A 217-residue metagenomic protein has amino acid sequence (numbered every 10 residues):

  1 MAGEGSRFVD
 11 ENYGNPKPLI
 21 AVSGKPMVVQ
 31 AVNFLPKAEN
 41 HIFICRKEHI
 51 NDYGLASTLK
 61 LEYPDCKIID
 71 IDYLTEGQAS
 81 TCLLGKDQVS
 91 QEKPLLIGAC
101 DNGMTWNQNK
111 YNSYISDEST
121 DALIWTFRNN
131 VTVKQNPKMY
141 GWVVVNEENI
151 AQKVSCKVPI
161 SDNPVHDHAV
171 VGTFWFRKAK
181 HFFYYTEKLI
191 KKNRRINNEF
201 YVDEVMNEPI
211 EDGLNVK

Functional and structural regions predicted by a protein language model:
M1-Y13, K60: N-terminal nucleotide-binding beta1-loop-alpha1 segment
R7, I20-A21, K25-I97: Conserved N-terminal catalytic core of the sugar/cofactor nucleotidyltransferase
Y13-L19, I190-K192: Short glycine-enriched, charge-decorated loop/helix-capping segments at active-site entrances that position
L19, I68, A122-L123, N215-K217: Conserved beta-strand scaffold positions in the cores of enzyme catalytic domains, especially in NTP/NDP-utilizing
A99-G103: The conserved acidic donor/metal-binding loop of glycosyltransferases
T105-L189: Conserved core of the sugar-phosphate nucleotidyltransferase
K191-Y201: Short, charged, surface-exposed loops that flank catalytic or proteolytic processing sites
N207-K217: Catalytic donor-sugar/metal-binding loop of nucleotide-sugar-dependent glycosyltransferases
